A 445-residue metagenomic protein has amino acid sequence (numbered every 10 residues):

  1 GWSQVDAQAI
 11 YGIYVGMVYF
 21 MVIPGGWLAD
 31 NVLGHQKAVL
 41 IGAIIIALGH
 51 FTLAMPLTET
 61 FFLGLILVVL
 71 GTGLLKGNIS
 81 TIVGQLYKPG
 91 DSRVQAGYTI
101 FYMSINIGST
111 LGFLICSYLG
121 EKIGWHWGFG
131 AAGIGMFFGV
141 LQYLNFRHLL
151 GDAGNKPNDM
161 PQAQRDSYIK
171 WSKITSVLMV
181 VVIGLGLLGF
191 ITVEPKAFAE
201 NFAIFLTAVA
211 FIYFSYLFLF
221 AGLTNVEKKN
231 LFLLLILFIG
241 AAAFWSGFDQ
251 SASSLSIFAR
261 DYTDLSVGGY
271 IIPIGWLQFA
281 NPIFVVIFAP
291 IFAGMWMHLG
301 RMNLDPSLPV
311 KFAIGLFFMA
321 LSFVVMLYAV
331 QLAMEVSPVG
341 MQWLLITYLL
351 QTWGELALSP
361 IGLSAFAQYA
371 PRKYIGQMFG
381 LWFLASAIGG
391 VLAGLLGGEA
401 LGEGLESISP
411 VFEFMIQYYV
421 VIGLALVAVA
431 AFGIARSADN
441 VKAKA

Functional and structural regions predicted by a protein language model:
G12-A29, K76, F279-F292: Central cavity-lining transmembrane alpha-helices of secondary-active solute carriers, predominantly the Major
V18, R93-E121, G128-G139, Y143 (+3 more regions): Glycine-rich segments within core transmembrane alpha-helices of 12-TM secondary carriers
V22-T58: Conserved MFS/SLC helix-loop-helix module at the cytosolic interface between two early adjacent transmembrane helices
N31-A43, D91, E227, H298-F317: Cytoplasmic membrane-interface "Motif A"-like loop-to-helix N-cap segments of 12-TM Major Facilitator Superfamily
I44-F62, A313-V336: C-terminal ends and interior cores of transmembrane alpha-helices in multi-pass membrane transporters/permeases
G49, T60-L75, F238, E335-A357: Hydrophobic core of transmembrane alpha-helices in multi-pass small-molecule transporters, especially MFS/SLC-type
L74-K88, L356-A370: Intracellular juxtamembrane helix-capping segments at the cytosolic ends of symmetry-related transmembrane helices
P89-G90, G120-S256, D261-S266, M297-M302 (+1 more regions): Intracellular loop-helix junctions on the cytosolic face of multi-pass helical membrane proteins
